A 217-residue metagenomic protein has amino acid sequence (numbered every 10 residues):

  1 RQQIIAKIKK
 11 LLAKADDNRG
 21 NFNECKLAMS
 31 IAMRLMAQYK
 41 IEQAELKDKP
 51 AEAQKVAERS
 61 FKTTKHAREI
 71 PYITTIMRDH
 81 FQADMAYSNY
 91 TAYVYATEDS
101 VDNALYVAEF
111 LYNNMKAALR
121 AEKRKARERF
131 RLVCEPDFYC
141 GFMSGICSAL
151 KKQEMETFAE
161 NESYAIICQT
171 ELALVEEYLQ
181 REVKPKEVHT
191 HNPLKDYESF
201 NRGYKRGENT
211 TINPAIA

Functional and structural regions predicted by a protein language model:
R1-E58: Long alpha-helical, hydrophobic tracts
R1-Q2, E45-A217: Extended, helix-rich structural scaffolds rather than catalytic motifs
